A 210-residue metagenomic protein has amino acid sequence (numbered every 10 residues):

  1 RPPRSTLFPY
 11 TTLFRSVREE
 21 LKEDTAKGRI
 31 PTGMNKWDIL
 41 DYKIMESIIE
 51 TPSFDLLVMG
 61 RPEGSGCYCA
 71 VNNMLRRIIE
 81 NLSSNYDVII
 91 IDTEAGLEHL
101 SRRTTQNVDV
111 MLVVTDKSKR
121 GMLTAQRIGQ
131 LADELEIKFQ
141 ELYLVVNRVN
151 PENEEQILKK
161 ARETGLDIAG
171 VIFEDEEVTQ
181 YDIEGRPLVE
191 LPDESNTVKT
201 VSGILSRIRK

Functional and structural regions predicted by a protein language model:
P2-T12: Single conserved hydrophobic/aromatic residue that forms the stacking wall/gate of nucleotide- or nucleobase-binding
F14-M34: Electropositive, gly/pro-rich neighborhoods at or near active sites that engage anionic ligands
A26-I30, M59-E63, R186-P187: Short glycine/proline- and acidic residue-enriched helix-loop micro-motifs that form flexible lids or anion-recognition
N35-I91: Cytosolic-facing regulatory segments adjacent to core modules
C69-V171, Q180: Conserved catalytic-core segment of NTP-binding enzymes
E184-S195: C-terminal boundary of histidine-terminating zinc-finger modules
T200-K210: C-terminal alpha-helix
